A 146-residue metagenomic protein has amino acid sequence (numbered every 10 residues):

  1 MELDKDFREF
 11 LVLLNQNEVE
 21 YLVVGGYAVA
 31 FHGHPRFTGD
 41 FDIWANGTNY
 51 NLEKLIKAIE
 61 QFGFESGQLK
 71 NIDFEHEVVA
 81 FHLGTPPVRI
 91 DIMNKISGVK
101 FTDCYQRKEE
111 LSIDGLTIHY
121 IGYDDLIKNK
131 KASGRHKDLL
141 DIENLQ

Functional and structural regions predicted by a protein language model:
M1-Q146: Compositionally biased terminal segments of proteins
